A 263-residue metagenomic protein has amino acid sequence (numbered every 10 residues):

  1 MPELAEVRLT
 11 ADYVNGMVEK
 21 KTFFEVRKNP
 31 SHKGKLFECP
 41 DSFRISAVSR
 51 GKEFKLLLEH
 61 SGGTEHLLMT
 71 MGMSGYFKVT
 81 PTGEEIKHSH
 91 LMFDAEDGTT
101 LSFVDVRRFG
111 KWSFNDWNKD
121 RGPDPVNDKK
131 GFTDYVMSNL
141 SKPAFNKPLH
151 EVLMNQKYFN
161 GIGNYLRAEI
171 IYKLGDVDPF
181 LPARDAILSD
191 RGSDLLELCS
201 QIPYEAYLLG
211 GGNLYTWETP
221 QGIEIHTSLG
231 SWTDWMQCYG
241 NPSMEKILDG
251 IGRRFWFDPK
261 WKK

Functional and structural regions predicted by a protein language model:
M1-W112, L188-Q201, G222, S231 (+2 more regions): Gly/Gly-Pro- and Ser/Thr-rich, intrinsically disordered tail segments characteristic of DNA damage-repair and tolerance
M17, K21, P143-K147, N160 (+1 more regions): Short secondary-structure junctions and interdomain/linker hinges
V26, K33, A168, Y172 (+5 more regions): A sequence-level detector of short, solvent-exposed, charge-rich linear segments
L36, F145-K147, M236: Hydrophobic alpha-helical segments with strong N-terminal bias
D41-F43, V152-M154, P242: Short hydrophobic "helix-edge" motifs at membrane interfaces and signal-peptide entry regions
V48, M69-G72, D128, Y158-N160 (+4 more regions): Generic detector of intrinsically disordered, low-complexity, polar/charged segments
G63-D176, F180, D185-S200, I251 (+1 more regions): Phosphate/anion-contacting hairpin/loop surfaces
S200-K263: C-terminal accessory segment of soluble enzyme catalytic cores
